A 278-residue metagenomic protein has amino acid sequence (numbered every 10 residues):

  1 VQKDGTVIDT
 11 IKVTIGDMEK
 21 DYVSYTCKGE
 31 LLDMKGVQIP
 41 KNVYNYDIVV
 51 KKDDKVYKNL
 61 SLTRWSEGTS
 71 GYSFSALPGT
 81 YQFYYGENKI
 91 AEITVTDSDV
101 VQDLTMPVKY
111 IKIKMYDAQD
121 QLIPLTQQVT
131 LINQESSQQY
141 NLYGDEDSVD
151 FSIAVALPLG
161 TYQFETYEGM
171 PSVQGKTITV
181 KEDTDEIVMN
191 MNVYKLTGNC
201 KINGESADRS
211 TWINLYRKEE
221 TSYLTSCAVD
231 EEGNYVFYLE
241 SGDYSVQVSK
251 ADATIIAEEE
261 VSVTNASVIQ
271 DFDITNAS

Functional and structural regions predicted by a protein language model:
V1-E19, Y84-Q102, P107, Y167-I187 (+1 more regions): Structured interaction patches on ligand/partner-binding surfaces of diverse proteins
D4-T6, K51-V56, G86-N88, A118 (+4 more regions): Change "in extracellular beta-sheet-rich domains … of secreted and cell-surface proteins" to "in beta-sheet-rich domains
M18, S75-L77, S98, P107 (+4 more regions): Hydrophobic loop/turn residues within beta-sheet-rich immunoglobulin-like superfamily modules
C27-D33, I111-D117, L196-I202, F272 (+1 more regions): A short, amphipathic beta-strand motif
G36-Y44, D120-L125, G204-R209: A short beta-turn/strand-edge loop motif at beta-sheet boundaries
D47-V49, Q128-T130, W212-Y216, Q247: Beta-strand signatures of extracellular beta-sandwich domains
K51-G71, I132-I153, R217-N234: Short, acidic Ser/Thr/Gly-rich low-complexity loop/linker segments typical of extracellular and cell-surface proteins
R64-Q82, E146-Q163, E168-M170, N234-S245 (+1 more regions): Short Pro-Gly-centered beta-turn/loop motif in secreted/extracellular proteins
